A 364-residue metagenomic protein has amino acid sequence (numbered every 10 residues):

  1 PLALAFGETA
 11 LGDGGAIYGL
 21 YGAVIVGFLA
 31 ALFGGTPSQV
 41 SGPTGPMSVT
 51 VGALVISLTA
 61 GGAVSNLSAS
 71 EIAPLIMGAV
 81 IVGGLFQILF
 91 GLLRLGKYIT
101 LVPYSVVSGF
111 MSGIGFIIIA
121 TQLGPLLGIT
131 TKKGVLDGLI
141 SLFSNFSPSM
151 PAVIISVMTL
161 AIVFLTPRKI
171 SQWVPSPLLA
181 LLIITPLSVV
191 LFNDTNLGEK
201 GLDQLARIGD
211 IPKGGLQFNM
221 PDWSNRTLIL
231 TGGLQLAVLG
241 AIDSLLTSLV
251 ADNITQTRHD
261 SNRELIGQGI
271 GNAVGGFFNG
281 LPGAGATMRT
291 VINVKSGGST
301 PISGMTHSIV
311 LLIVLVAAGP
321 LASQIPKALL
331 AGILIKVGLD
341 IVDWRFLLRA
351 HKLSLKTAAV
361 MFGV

Functional and structural regions predicted by a protein language model:
P1-V364: Transmembrane helical cores of multi-pass ion-transport proteins
